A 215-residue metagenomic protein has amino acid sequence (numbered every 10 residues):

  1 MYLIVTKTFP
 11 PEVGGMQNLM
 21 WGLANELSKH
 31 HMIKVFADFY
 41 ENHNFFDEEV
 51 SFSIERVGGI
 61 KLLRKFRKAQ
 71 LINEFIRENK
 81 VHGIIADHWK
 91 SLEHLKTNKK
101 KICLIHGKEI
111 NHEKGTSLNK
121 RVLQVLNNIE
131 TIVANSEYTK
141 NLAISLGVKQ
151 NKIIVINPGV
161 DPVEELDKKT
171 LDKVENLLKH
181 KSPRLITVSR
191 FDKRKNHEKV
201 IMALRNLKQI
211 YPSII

Functional and structural regions predicted by a protein language model:
Y2, G83-I85, T97-N111, V133: Active-site proximal beta-strand in glycosyltransferases
L3, L177-K195, I201-L204: Conserved donor-binding/catalytic core segment of Leloir-type glycosyltransferases
T6-V13, L19-R64: N-terminal strand-loop element at the rim of the active site of nucleotide-sugar-dependent glycosyltransferases
M20, L27, L185, V200-I201: A structural motif in glycosyltransferase catalytic domains
F39, Y138, G159: Carbohydrate-associated surface elements
R64-R67, K99-I102, G107-N128, L166-K169: Nucleotide-sugar donor phosphate/pyrophosphate-binding loop at the beta->alpha transition of glycosyltransferases
A86-S91: Short His-centered aromatic/hydrophobic patch
E113-K114, I144, G159-N176, K181: Acidic anion/phosphate-binding donor-loop and adjacent secondary structure in glycosyltransferase catalytic cores
